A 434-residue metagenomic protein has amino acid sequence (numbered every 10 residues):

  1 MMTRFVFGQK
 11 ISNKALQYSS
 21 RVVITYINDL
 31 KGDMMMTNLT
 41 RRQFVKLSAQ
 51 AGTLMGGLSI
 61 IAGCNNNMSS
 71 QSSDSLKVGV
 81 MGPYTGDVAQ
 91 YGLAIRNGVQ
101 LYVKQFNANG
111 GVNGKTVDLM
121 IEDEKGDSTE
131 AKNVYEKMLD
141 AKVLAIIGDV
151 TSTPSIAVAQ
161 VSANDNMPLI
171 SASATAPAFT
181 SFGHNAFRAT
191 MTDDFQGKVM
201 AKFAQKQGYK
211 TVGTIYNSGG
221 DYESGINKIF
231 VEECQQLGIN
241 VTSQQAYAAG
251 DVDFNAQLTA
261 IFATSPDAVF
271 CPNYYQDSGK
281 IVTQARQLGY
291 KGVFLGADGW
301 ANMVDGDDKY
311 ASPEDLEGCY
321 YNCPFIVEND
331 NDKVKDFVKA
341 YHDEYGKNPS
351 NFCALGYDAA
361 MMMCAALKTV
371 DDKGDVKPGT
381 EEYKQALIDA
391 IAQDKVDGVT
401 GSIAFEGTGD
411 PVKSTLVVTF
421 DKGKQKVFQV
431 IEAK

Functional and structural regions predicted by a protein language model:
M1-C64: N-terminal secretory signal peptides
V23, L30, M36-S48, C64-K434: Extracytosolic ligand-binding ectodomains
